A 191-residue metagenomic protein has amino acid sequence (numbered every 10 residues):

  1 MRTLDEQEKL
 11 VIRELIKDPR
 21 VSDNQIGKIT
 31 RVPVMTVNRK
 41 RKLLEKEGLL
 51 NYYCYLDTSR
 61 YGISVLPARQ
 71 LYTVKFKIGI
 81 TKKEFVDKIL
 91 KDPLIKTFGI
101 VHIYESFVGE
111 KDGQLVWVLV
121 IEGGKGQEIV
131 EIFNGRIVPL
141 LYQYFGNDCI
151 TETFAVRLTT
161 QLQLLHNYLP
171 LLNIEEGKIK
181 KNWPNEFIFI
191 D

Functional and structural regions predicted by a protein language model:
M1-D191: A compositional/biophysical signature of low hydrophobicity enriched in polar/charged and small residues
